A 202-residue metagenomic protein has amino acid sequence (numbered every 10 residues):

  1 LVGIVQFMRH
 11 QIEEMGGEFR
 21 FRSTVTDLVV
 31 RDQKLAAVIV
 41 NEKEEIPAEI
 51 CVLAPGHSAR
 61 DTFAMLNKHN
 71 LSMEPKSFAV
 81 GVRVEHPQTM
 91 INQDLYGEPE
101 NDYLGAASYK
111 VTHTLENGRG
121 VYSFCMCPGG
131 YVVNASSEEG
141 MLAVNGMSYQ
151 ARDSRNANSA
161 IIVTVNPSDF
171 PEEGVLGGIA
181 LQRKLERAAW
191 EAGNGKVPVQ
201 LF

Functional and structural regions predicted by a protein language model:
L1-F202: Residues forming the flavin
